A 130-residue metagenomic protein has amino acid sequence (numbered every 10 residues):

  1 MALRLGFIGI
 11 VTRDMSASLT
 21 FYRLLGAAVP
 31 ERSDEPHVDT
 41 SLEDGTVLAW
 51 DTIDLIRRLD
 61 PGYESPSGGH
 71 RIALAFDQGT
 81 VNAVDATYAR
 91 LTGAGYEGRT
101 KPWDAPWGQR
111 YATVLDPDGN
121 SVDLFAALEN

Functional and structural regions predicted by a protein language model:
M1-R4, W103: Short, flexible coil/turn micro-motifs enriched in small/turn-prone residues
A2, G9-R57: Core segments of cupin and vicinal oxygen chelate
R4-R13, T40-L42, G62-R90, R110-L115: Vicinal oxygen chelate
G9, D51, A75-D77, K101 (+1 more regions): A cross-family glycoside hydrolase active-site/sugar-binding cleft signature
S18, Y22, V84, L91: Hydrophobic pocket/interface hotspot
P36, T46, G68-I72, Y96: A generic structural signal for short beta-strands and their flanking turns/coil linkers
D39, Y88-N130: Vicinal oxygen chelate
R57-G68, F125-N130: Short, basic, helix/turn surface patches
